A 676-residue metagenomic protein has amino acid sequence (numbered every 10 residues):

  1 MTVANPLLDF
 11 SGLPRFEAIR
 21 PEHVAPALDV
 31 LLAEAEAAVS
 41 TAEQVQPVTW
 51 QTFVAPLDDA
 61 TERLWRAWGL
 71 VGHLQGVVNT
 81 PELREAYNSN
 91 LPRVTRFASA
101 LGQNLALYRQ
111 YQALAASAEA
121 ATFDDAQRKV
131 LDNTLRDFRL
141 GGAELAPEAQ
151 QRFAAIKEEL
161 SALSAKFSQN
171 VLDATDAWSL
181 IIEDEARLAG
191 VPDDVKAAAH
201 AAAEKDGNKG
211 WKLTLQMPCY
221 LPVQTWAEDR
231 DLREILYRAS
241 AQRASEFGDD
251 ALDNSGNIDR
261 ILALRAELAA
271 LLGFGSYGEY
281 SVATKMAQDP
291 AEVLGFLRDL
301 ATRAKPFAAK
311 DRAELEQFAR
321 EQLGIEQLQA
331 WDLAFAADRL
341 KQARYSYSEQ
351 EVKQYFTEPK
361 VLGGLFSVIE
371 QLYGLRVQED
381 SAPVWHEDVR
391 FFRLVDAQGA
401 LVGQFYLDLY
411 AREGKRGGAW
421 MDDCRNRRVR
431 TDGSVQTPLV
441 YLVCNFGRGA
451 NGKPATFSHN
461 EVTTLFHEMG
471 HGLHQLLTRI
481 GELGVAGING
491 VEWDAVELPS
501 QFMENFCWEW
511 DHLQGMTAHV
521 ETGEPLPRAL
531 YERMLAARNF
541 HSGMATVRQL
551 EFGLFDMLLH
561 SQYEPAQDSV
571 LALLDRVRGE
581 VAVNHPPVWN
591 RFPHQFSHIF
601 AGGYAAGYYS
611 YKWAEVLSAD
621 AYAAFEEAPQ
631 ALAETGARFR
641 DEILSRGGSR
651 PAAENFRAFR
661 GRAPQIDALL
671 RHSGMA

Functional and structural regions predicted by a protein language model:
M1-H23, V30, A189-G190, A198 (+10 more regions): C-terminal, non-catalytic "cap/extension" segments appended to globular domains
M1-V191, K212, F625: N-terminal helix-rich structural modules
L8-H23, V71-N90, A113-A155, T214-G256 (+6 more regions): Short His/Asp/Glu-rich catalytic/ion-coordination signatures at enzyme active sites or charged loops
A33, A37, T41-V48, R63-T80 (+23 more regions): Intrinsically disordered or highly flexible coil/loop and linker segments, enriched in small and charged/polar residues
R63-H73, R136, R238, L333-K341 (+3 more regions): Short, hydrophobic/amphipathic alpha-helical patches that form generic packing surfaces within helical domains
A126, V130, E159-A162, Q169 (+9 more regions): Active-site-proximal, well-structured secondary-structure segments within enzyme catalytic domains
G447-F466: Short pre-active-site segment immediately N-terminal to the catalytic Zn-binding motif
